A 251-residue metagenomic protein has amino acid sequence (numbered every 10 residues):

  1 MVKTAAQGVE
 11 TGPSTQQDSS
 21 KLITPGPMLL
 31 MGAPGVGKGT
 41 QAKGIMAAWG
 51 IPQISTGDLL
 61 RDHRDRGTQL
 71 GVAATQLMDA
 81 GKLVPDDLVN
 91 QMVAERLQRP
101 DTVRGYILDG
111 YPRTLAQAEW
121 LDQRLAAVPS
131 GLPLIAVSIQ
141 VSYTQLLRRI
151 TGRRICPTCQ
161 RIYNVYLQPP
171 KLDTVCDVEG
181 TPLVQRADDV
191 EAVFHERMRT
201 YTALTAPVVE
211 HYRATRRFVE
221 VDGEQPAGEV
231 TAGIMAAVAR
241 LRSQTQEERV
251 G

Functional and structural regions predicted by a protein language model:
M1-G251: Glycine-rich phosphate-binding loop of ATP-dependent small-molecule kinases
